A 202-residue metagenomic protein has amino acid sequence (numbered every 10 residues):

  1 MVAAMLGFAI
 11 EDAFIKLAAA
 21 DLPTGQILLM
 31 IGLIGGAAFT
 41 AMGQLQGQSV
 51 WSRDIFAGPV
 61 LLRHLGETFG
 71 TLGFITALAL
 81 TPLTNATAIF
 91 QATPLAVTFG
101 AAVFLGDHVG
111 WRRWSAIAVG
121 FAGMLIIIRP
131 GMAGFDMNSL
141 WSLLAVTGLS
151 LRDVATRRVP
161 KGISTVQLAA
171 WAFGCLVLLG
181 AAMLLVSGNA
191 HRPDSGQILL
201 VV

Functional and structural regions predicted by a protein language model:
M1-L6, G36-L62, W111, I163 (+1 more regions): Membrane-interface interhelical linkers
M5-A13, T40, H64-L72, P94-F99 (+3 more regions): Hydrophobic/small/kink-forming positions within alpha-helical transmembrane segments of polytopic membrane proteins
G7, S49-N85, I126: Specific transmembrane alpha-helical segments of multi-pass solute transporters/efflux pumps, especially DMT/EamA
K16, T24, F39, A133-G188: Transmembrane alpha-helical segments that form core, pore/gating elements of small-molecule transporters/exporters
A20-Q26, G73-F90, K161-V166: Structural motif at transmembrane-helix junctions in multi-pass transporters
T24-L29, S52-F56, M124, R129-G148 (+1 more regions): Juxtamembrane helix-entry segments on the extracytoplasmic side of multipass membrane proteins
T76, T93-S115: C-terminal transmembrane-helix exit sites in multi-pass transporters
R112-R129: Hydrophobic transmembrane alpha-helices of multi-pass small-molecule transport proteins
